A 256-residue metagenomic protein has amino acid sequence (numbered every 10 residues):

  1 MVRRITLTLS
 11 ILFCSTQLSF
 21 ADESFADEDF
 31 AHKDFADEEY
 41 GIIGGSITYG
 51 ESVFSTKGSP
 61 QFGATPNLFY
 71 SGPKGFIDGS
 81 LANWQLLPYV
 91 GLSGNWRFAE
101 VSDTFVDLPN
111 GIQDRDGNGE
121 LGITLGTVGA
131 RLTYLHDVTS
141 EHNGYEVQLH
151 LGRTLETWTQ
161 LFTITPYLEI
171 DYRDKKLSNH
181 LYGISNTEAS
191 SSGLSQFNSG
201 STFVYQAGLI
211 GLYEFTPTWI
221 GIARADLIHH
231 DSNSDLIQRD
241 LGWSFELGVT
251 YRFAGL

Functional and structural regions predicted by a protein language model:
M1-Y40, L236-Q238, A254-L256: Cleavable N-terminal export/targeting peptides
D22-I77, A82, K176, A254: Short glycine/proline- and aromatic-enriched beta-strand/turn motifs that initiate or cap beta-hairpins
D27, F76, N83-Q85, E120 (+2 more regions): Outer-membrane beta-barrel transmembrane domain signature
E39, P60-P66, R115-L121, G126-V128 (+4 more regions): Residues that define the transmembrane beta-barrel architecture of outer-membrane proteins
I43-Y49, L92-W96, T127, L132-H136 (+2 more regions): Transmembrane beta-barrel strands of outer-membrane/channel proteins
T48-F54, R97-D103, T133-H142, R173-K175 (+2 more regions): Sequence/structural signature of outer-membrane beta-barrel proteins
V53-K57, G79, L108-I112, H136-S140 (+2 more regions): Outer-membrane beta-barrel domain signature
S59-S102, R115-I123, T127-L135: Glycine- and aromatic-enriched membrane insertion/assembly motifs of diderm outer-membrane and organelle channel
